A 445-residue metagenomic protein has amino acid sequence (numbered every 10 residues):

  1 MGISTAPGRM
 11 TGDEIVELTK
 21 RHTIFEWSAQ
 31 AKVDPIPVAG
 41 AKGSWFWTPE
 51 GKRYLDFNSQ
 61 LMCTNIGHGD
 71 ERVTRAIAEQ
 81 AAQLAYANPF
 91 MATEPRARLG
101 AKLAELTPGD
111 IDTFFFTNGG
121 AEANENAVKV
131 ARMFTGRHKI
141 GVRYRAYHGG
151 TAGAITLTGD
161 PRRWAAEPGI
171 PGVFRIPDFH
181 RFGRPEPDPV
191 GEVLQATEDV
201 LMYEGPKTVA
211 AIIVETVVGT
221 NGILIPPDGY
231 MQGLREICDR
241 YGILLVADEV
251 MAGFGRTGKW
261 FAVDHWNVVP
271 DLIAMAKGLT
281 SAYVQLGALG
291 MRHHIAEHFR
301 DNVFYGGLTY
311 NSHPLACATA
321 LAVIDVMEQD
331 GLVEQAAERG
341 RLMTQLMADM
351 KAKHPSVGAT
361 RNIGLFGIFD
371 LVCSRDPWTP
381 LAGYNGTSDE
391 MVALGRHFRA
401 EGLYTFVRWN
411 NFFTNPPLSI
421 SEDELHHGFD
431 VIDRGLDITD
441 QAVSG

Functional and structural regions predicted by a protein language model:
G2-G445: Conserved N-terminal phosphate-binding loop of PLP-dependent enzymes in the Aspartate aminotransferase
